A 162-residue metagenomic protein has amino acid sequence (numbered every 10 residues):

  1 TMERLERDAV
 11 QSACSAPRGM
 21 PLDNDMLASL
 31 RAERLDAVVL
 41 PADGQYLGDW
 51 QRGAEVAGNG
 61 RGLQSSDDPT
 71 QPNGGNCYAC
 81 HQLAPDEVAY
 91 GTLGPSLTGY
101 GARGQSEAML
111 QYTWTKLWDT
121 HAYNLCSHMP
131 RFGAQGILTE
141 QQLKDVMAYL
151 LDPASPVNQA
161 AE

Functional and structural regions predicted by a protein language model:
T1-L63, K116, Y149-E162: Post-cleavage N-terminal segment of exported redox proteins
D8, L47-R52, Y78-A79, L83-L151: Extracytoplasmic electron-transfer domains, predominantly the class I c-type cytochrome c fold
P41-A42, S66, F132-Q135: Generic anion/oxyanion-binding catalytic loop in active/binding sites
L63-S66, D86-Y90, P156: Secretory-pathway/luminal and periplasmic proteins that interact with or process carbohydrate-rich
S65-G75: Local sequence-structure signature of Cys/Sec-based thiol-disulfide redox active-site neighborhoods
D68-T70, M129, E162: Sparse recognition of residues in long alpha-helices and their boundaries
